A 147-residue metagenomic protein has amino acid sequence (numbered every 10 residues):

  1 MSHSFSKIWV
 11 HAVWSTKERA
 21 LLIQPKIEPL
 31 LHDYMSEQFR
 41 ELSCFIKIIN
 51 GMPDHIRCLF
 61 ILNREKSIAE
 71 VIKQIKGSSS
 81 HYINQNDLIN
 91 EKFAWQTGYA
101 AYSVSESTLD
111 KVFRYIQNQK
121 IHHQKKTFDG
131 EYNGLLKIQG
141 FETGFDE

Functional and structural regions predicted by a protein language model:
M1-E147: Basic nucleic-acid-binding interfaces
